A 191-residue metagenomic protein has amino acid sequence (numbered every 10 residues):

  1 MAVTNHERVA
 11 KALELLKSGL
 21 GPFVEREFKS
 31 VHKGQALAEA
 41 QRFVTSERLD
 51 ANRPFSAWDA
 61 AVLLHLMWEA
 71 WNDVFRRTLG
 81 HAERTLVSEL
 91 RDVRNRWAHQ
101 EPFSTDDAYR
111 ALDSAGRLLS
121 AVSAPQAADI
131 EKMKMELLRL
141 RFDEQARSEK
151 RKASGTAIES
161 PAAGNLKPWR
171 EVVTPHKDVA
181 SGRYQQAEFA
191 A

Functional and structural regions predicted by a protein language model:
M1-A191: Amphipathic alpha-helical interface elements
